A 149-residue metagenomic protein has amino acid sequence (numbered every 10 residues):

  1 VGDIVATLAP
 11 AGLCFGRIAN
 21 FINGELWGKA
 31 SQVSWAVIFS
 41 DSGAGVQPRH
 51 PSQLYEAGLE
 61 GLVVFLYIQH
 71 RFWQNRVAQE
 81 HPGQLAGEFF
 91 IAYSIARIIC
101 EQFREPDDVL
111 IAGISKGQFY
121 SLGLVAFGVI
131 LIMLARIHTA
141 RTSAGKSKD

Functional and structural regions predicted by a protein language model:
V1-D149: A feature for loop-to-transmembrane-helix boundaries and adjacent hydrophobic helices in multi-pass integral membrane
